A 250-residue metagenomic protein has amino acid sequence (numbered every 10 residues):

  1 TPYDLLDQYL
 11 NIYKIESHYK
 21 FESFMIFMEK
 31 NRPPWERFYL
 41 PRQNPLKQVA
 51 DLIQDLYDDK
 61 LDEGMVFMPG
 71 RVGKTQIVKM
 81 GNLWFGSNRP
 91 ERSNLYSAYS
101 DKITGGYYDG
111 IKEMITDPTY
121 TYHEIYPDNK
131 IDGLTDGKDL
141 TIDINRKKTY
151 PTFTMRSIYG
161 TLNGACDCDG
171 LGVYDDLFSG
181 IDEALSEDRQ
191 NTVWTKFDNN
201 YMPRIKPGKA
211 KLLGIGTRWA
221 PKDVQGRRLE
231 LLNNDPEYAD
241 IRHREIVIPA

Functional and structural regions predicted by a protein language model:
T1-A250: Short, flexible loop motifs at catalytic/binding sites
